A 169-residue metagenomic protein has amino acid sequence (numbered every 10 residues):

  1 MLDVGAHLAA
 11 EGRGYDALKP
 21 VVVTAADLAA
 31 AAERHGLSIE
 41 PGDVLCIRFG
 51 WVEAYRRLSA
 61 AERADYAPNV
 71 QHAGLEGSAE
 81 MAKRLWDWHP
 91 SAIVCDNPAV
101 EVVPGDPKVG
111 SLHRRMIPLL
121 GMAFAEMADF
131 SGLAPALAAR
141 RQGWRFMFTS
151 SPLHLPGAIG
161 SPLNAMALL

Functional and structural regions predicted by a protein language model:
M1-L169: Active-/binding-site microenvironments in catalytic and ligand-binding cores
